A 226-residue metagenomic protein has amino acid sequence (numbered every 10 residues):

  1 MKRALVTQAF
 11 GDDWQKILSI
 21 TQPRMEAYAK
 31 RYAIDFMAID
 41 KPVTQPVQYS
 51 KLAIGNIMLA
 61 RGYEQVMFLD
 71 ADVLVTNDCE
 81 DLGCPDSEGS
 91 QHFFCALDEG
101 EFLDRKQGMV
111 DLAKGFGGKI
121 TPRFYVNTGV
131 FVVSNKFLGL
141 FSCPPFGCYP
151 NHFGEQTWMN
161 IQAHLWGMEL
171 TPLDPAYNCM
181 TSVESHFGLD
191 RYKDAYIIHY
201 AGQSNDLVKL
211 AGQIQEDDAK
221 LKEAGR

Functional and structural regions predicted by a protein language model:
M1-E64, W166, A201-D206, L210 (+1 more regions): N-terminal anchoring/stem segment of glycosyltransferases
M1-K2, G62-E64, S90, L170 (+1 more regions): A general structural motif
D13-W14, P46, T76-N77, G83-C84 (+4 more regions): Short catalytic/ligand-binding loop motif for oxyanion handling, primarily in non-cytosolic enzymes, centered on
M37-A38, M67-D70, F93-A96, V132 (+1 more regions): A structural signal for short, well-ordered beta-strand segments and their strand-loop junctions that often border
P42-L69, V75-C84, Q91-F94, V126 (+2 more regions): A conserved donor-nucleotide-binding helix/loop in the catalytic core of Leloir-type glycosyltransferases
L52-A53, Q107-L112, S185-K193: Short, surface-exposed amphipathic charged segments that create phosphate/polyanion-binding patches used for binding
V75-K119: Conserved donor-nucleotide/metal-binding helix-loop-beta segment in metal-dependent transferases, i.e., the alpha-helix
R123-L210: Catalytic core and acceptor-binding pocket of nucleotide-sugar-dependent glycosyltransferases
